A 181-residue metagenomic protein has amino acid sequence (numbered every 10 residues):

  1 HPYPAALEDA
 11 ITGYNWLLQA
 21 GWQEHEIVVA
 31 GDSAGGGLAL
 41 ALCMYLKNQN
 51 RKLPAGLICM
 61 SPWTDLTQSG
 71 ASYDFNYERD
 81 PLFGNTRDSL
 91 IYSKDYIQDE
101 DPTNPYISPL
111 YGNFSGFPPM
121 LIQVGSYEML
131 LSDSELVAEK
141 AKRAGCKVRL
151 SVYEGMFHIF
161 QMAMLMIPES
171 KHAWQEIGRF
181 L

Functional and structural regions predicted by a protein language model:
H1-L181: Alpha/beta-hydrolase superfamily serine-hydrolase fold, recognizing
